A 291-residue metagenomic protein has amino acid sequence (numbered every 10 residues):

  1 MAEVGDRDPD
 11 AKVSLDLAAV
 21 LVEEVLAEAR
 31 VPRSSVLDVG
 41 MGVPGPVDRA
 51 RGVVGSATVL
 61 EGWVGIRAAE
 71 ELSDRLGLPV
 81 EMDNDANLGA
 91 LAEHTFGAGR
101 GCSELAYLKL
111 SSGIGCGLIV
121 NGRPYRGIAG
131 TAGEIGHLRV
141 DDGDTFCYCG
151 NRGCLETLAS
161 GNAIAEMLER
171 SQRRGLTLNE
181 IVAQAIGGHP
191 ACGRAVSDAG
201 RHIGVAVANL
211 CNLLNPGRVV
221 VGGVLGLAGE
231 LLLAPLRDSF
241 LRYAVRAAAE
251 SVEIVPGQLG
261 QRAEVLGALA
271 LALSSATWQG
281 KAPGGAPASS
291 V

Functional and structural regions predicted by a protein language model:
M1-S35, D74-L78, T95-F96, D142-V291: ATP-binding/phosphotransfer module of carbohydrate and carboxylate kinases, centering on a glycine-rich
A29, D38-G40, G45-A159, A163 (+2 more regions): Phosphate-binding/catalytic loop of phosphoryl-transfer enzymes
